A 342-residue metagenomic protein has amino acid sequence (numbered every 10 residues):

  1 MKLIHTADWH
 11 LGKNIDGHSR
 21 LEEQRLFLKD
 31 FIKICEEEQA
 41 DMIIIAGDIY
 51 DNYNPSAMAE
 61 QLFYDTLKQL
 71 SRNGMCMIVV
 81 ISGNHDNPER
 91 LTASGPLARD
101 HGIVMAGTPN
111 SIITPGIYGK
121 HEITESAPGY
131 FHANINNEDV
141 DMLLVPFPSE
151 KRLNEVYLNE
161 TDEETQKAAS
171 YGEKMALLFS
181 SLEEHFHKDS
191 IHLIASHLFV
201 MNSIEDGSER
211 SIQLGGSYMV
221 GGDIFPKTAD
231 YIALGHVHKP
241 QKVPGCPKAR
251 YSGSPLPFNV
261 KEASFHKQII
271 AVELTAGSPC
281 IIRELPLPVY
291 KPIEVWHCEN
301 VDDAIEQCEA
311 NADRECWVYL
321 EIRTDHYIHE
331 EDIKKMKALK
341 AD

Functional and structural regions predicted by a protein language model:
M1-K68, R72-M75: N-terminal active-site segment of His-dependent metallophosphoesterases
T6-A7, I43-G47, M77-N84, V104-P109 (+3 more regions): Active-site neighborhood of phospho(di)ester-bond hydrolases with catalytic His/Asp-centered motifs
D8, L28, D48, F63 (+7 more regions): Divalent metal-coordination and catalytic microenvironments
H10-K13, D51-N54, I81-T92, S111-T114 (+4 more regions): Active-site environment of divalent metal-dependent phosphoester hydrolases
I15-D16, I49-T66, S82-H101, G107 (+3 more regions): Metal-dependent catalytic neighborhoods of phosphoester/phosphodiester hydrolases
E37, M42, L274-D342: Accessory, non-catalytic peripheral segments of nucleic-acid enzymes
L97, H101-G215, T275: Conserved catalytic scaffold of divalent metal-dependent phosphoesterases
R99, M105-G107, V200-S278: Conserved beta-sheet core of the metallophosphoesterase superfamily
